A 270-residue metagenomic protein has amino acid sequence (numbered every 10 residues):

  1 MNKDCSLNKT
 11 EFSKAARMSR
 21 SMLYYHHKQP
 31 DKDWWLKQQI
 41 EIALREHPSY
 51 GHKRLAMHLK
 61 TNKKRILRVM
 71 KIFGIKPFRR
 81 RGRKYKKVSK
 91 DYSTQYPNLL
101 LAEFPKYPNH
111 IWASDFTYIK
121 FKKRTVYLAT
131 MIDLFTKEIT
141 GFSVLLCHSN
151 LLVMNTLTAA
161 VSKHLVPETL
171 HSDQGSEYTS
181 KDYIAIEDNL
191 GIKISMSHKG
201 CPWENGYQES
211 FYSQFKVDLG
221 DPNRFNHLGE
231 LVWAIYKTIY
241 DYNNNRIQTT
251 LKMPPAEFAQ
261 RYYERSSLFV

Functional and structural regions predicted by a protein language model:
M1-E11, A16: Double-stranded DNA-binding cores of transcription factors and transposases
F12-A16, L23, I40, L55 (+15 more regions): Mobile genetic element proteins and their domesticated derivatives, centered on retroelements and DNA transposons
M18-P108, C201, P254-S266: Basic, flexible linker segments flanking DNA-binding modules in nucleic acid-interacting mobile-element proteins
Q29, S49, F104-K106, F121 (+3 more regions): Conserved, non-catalytic sequence blocks in retroelement Pol enzymes and Pol-derived host proteins
K86-K90, S172-Q174, S180-I184, I194-V217 (+2 more regions): RNase H-like two-metal-ion nuclease catalytic core shared by retroviral integrases and related mobile-element nucleases
P105-T140, L146-H148: An active-site-proximal beta-strand-loop segment
R124, F142-H164, T179: Active-site beta-loop-alpha junctions of metal-dependent nucleic acid enzymes, especially the RNase H-like/DDE
D188-I192, Q214-V270: C-terminal domain-tail junction helix/linker
